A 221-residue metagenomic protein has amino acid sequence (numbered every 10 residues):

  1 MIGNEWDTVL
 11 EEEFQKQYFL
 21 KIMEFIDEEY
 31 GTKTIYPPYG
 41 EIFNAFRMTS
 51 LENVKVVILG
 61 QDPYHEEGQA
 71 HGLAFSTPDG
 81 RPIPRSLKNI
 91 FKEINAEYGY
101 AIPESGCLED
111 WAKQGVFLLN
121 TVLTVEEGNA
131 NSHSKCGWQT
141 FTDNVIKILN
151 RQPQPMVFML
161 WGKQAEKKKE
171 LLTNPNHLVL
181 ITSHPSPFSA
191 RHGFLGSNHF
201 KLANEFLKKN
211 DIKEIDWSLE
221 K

Functional and structural regions predicted by a protein language model:
M1, E220-K221: Basic/polar N-terminal segments that are highly enriched at the extreme N-terminus, encompassing both cleavable
M1-I2, A190: Generic structural signal for short, solvent-exposed loop/turn connectors between secondary structure elements
I2-T8: Short, extreme N-terminal leader segments that mark the start of a protein/domain
T8, E12-L160, Q164-K167, L172 (+4 more regions): A polyanion-binding, active-site-adjacent surface
S197-N198, K208: Polytopic transmembrane helical bundles with strong interfacial aromatic enrichment
